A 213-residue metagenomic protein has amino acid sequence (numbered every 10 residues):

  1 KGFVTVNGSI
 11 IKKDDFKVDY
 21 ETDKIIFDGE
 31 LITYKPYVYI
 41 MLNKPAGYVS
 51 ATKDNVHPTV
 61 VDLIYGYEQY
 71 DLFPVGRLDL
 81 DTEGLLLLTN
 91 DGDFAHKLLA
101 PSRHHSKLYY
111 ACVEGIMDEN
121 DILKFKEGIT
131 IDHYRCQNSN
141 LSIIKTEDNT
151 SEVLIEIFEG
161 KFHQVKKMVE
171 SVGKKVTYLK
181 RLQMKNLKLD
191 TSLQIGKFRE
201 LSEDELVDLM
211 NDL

Functional and structural regions predicted by a protein language model:
K1-L213: Basic, flexible Lys/Arg- and Gly-enriched helix-loop patches that mediate nucleic-acid binding at interfaces with rRNA
